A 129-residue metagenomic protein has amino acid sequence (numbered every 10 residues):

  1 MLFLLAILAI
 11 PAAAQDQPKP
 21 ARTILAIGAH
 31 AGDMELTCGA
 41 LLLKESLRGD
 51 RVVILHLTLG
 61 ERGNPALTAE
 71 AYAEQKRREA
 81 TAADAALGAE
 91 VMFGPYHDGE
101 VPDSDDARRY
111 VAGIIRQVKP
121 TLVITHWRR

Functional and structural regions predicted by a protein language model:
M1-P11: Bacterial N-terminal signal peptides
A14-V118: Active-site rim/loop-helix segments in enzyme catalytic domains that contact anionic ligands
T121-R129: Acidic beta-strand-to-loop metal/phosphate-binding motif
